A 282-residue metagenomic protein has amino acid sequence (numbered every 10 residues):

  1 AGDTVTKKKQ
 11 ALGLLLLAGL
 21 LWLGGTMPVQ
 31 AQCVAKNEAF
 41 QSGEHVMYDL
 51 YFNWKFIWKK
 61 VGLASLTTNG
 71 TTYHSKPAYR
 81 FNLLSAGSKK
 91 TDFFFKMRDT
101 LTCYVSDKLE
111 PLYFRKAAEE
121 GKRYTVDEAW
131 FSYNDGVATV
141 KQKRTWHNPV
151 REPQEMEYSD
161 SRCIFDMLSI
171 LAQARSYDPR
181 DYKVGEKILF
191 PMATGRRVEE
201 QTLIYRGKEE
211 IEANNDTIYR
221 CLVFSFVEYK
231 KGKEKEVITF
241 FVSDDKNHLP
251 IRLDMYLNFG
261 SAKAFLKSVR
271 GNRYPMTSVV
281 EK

Functional and structural regions predicted by a protein language model:
A1-K8: N-terminal secretory signal peptides that target proteins for export/translocation
K9, L16, E157-D160: Intrinsic-disorder-associated interaction segments
K9-A11, E210: Residue-level detector of intrinsically disordered/flexible regions characterized by low predicted structural confidence
G13-G24: Bacterial N-terminal signal peptides
T26-A31: Sec/Tat signal peptide C-region and signal peptidase I cleavage site
Q32-Y133, S176-K282: Acidic, serine/threonine-rich low-complexity disordered tracts
Y133-M192: Active-site/ligand-binding surface loops and adjacent short beta/alpha elements that line catalytic pockets across
